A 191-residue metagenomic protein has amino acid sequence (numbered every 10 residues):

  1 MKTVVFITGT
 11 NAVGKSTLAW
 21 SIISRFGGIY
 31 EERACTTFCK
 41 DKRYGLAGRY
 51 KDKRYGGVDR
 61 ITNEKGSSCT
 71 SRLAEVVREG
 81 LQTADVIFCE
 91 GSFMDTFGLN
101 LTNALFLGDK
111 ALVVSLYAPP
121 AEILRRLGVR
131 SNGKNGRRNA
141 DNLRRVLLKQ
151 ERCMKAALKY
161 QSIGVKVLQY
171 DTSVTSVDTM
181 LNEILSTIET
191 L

Functional and structural regions predicted by a protein language model:
I7: Hydrophobic anchor at the beta1->P-loop junction of P-loop NTPases
N11: The conserved Walker
K15: Conserved lysine of the Walker
L18-A19: Post-Walker A alpha-helix
S24-R33: Post-Walker A helix-loop "phosphate-sensing" segment adjacent to the P-loop in P-loop NTPases
T36-F93, F97: Conserved nucleotide-sensing/catalytic segment adjacent to the nucleotide-binding pocket in NTP-handling enzymes
E90-G91, L107-G128: Conserved phosphate-donor/acceptor-positioning beta-strand/loop module used by diverse small-molecule
G133-D178: Small-molecule kinase domains that catalyze NTP-dependent phosphoryl transfer to phosphate-bearing small molecules
